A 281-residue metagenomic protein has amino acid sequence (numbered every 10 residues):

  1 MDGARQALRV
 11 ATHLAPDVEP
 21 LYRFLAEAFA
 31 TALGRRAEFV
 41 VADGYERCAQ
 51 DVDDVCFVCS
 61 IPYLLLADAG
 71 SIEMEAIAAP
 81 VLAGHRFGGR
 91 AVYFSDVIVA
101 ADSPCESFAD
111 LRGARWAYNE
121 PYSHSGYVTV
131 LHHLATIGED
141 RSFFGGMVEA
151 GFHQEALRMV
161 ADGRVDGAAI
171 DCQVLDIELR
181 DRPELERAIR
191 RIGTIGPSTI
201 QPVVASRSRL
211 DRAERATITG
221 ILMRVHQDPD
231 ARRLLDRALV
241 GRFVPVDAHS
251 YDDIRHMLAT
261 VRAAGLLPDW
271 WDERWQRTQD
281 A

Functional and structural regions predicted by a protein language model:
M1-T12, P16-F24, E214-A281: An extracytoplasmic/periplasmic, membrane-proximal ligand-sensing/linker region
R5-A32, A42, I61, G89-A156 (+1 more regions): Bilobed "Venus flytrap"/periplasmic-binding protein-like clamshell domains and structurally analogous long
A7, A78-F87, A91-F94, P183-G220 (+1 more regions): Periplasmic-binding protein-like
R35-Y45: A short beta-strand-loop structural module common to alpha/beta enzyme folds
G44-A49, P62, H153-M159, V165: Short, hydrophobic alpha-helical packing/hinge segments within bilobed ligand-binding/sensory domains
A49-D110: Acidic, polar ligand-binding/catalytic clefts
F57-I72, A135-T136, A161, D166-E186: A ligand-binding cleft/hinge motif common to bilobed small-molecule-binding domains
V128-V130, A135-D140, G145, E149-A161 (+6 more regions): Hydrophobic, well-ordered secondary-structure segments that either form specific early membrane-associated helices used
